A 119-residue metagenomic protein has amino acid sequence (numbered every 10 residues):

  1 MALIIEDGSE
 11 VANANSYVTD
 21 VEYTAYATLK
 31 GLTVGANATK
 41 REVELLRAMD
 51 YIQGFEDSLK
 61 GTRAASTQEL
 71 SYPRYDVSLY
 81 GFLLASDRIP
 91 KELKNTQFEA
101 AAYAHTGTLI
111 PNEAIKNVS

Functional and structural regions predicted by a protein language model:
M1-S119: Divalent metal-cofactor coordination and adjacent catalytic microenvironments
